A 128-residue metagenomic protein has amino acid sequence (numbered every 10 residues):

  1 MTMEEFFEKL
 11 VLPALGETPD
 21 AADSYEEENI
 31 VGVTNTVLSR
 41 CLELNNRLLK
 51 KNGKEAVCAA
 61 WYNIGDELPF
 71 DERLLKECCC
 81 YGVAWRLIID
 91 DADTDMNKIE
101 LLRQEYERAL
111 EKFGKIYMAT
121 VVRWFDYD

Functional and structural regions predicted by a protein language model:
M1-L68, R108-D128: Conserved short "hinge" loops at termini or chain/domain junctions
P19-A22, D91-M96: Charged, low-complexity interaction regions
E28, N97-Q104: Short, charged, amphipathic alpha-helical segments
N63-L68, W85-A92: Short acidic, glycine/Ser/Thr-rich loop/turn "cap" segments at secondary-structure junctions
E72-G82, R86: Elongated alpha-helical scaffolds
R73-E77, D93-M96, E100: Short, amphipathic alpha-helical segments
